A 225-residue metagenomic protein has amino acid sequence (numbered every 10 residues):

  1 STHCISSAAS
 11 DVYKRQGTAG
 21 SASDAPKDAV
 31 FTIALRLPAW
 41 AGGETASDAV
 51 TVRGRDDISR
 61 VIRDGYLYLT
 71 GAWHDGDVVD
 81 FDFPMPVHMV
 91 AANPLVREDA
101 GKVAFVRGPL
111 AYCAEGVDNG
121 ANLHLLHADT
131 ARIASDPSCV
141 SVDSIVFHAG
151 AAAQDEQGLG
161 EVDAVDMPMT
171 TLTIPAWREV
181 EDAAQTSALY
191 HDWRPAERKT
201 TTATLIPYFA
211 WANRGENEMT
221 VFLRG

Functional and structural regions predicted by a protein language model:
S1-Q16: Single conserved hydrophobic/aromatic residue that forms the stacking wall/gate of nucleotide- or nucleobase-binding
S10, A22-P26, T45, I62 (+2 more regions): C-terminal beta-rich recognition modules with glycine/proline-rich loops and embedded aromatic residues
K14-G17, S21-S23, L35-L37: Aromatic/hydrophobic beta-strand junction motif of beta-rich domains
D28-G54: Beta-strand-rich binding/interaction modules
F31, G65-L67, G101: Residue-level marker for the onset of beta-strands and adjacent loop->beta junctions in well-ordered domains
A49-R60, G108: Short strand-turn-strand beta-turns centered on an Asx-Gly dipeptide
I58, L67-G71: Beta-strand-rich interaction surfaces with strong enrichment in secreted/lumenal proteins
